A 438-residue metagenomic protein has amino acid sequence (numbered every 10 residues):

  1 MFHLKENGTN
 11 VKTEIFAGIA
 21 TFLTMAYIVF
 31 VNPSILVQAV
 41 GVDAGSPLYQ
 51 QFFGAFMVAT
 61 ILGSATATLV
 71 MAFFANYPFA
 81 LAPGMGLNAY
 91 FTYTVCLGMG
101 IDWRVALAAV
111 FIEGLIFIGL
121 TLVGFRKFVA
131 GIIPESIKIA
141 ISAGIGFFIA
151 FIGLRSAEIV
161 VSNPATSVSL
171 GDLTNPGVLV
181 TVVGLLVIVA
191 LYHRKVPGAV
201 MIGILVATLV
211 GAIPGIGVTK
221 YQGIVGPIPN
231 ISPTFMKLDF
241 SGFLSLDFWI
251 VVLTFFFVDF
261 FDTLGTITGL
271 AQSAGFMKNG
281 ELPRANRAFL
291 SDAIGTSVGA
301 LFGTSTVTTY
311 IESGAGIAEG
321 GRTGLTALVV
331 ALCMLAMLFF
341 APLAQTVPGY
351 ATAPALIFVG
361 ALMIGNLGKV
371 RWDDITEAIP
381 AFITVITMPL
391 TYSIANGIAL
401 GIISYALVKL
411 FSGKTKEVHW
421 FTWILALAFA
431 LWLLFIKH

Functional and structural regions predicted by a protein language model:
M1-G54, V168-L170, I202-N286, L427-L431: Helix-loop-helix hairpins and the membrane-proximal interhelical loops of multi-pass alpha-helical transport proteins
M1-N32, G63-S64, G84-Y93, L97-I145 (+1 more regions): Helix-loop-helix junctions within the multi-pass membrane cores of secondary transporters/permeases
N7-G18, Y49-M57, I61, A82 (+19 more regions): Hydrophobic, aromatic-rich alpha-helical transmembrane segments and their membrane-interface anchor motifs
I19-A26, L69, F73, A150 (+4 more regions): Hydrophobic/aromatic residues within the transmembrane alpha-helices of Major Facilitator Superfamily
S34, L69, F73, T94 (+2 more regions): Membrane-interface helix caps of multi-pass small-molecule transporters
Q38-A55, T94-V105, F248, P348 (+1 more regions): Helix-coil boundary and interhelical linker segments in multi-pass alpha-helical membrane proteins
G63-M85: Juxtamembrane transmembrane-helix boundary signature
M99-L209, L328-H438: Membrane-embedded alpha-helical modules
